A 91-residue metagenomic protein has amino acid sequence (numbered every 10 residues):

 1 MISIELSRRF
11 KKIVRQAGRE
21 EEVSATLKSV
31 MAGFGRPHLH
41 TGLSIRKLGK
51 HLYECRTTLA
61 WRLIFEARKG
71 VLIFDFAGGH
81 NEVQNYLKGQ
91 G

Functional and structural regions predicted by a protein language model:
M1-E5, K11-K12, Y53, T57-G91: Enriched for short, Lys/Arg-rich terminal
M1-V30: Arg/Lys-rich, positively charged N-terminal/basic patches that mediate binding to nucleic acids
A17-E20, H38, E66, G79: General structural signal for secondary-structure boundaries
S29-R56: A short, surface-exposed loop/turn module that caps and links secondary-structure elements
